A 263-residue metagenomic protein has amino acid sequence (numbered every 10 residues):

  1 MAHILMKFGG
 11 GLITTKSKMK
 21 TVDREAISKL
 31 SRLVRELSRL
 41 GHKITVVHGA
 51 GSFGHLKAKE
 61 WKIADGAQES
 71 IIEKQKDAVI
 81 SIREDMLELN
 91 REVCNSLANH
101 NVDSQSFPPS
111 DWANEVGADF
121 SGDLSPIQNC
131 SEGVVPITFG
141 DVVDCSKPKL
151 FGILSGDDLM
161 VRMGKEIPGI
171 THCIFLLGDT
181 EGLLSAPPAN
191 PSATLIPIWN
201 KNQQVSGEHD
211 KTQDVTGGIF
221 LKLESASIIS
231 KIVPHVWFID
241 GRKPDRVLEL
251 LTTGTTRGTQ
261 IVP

Functional and structural regions predicted by a protein language model:
M1-T45: N-terminal glycine-/serine-/threonine-rich phosphate-binding loop
H3-K7, T45-V47, S106, V135-F139 (+1 more regions): Structural motif
K7, S125-V161, G178, G182-S185 (+1 more regions): Catalytic-site beta-strand/loop segments enriched in glycine and acidic/polar residues
F8-G11, V47-G51, I239-G241: Glycine-rich beta-strand-to-loop/alpha-helix junction loops that act as flexible
A26-L33, D77-C94, K149, I153 (+2 more regions): Polyanion-binding loop/helix "lid" in catalytic or ligand-binding cores
G51-G66: Glycine-rich loop at the start of a catalytic domain that most often binds anionic cofactors/ligands
K62-V143: Ligand-binding beta-strand-loop-alpha-helix segment within the catalytic cores of soluble metabolic enzymes
M163-S192, F238-D245: Acidic, metal-binding active-site segment of PIN/NYN-like and related structure-specific nucleases
